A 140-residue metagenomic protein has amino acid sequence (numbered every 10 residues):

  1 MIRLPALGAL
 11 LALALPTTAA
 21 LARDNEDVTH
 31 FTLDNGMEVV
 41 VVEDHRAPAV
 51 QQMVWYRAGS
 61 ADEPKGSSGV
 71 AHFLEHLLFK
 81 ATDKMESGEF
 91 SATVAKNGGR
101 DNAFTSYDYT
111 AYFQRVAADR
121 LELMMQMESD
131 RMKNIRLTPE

Functional and structural regions predicted by a protein language model:
M1-R3: N-terminal secretory signal peptides that target proteins for export/translocation
P5-T17: Bacterial N-terminal signal peptides
R23-Y56, S60: Mature N-terminal segment immediately following signal peptide/propeptide cleavage in secreted/periplasmic
A58-A71, H76-E140: Active-site-adjacent, His/Asp/Glu-enriched structural segments that form or flank metal-binding and acid/base networks
